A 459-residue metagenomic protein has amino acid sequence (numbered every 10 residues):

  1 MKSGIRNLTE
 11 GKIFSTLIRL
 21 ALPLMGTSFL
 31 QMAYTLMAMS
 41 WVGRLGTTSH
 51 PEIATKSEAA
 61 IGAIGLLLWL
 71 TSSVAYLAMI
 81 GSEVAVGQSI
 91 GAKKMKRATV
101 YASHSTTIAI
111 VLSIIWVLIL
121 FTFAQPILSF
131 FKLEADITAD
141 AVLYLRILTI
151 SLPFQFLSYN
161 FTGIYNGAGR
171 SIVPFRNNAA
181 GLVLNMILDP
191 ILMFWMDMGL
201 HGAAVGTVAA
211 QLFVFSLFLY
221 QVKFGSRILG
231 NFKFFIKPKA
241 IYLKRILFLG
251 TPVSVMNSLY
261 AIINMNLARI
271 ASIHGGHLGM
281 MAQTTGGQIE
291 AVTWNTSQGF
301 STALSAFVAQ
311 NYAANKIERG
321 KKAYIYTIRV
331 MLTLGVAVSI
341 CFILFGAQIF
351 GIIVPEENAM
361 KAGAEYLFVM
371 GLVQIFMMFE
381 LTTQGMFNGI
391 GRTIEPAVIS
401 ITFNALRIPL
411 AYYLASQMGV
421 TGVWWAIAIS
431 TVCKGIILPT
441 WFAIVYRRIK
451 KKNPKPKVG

Functional and structural regions predicted by a protein language model:
M1-A21, V86-S151, W195-T251, V308-V373 (+1 more regions): Short alpha-helical transmembrane segments in multi-pass integral membrane proteins
L8-S40, R44-T48, L66-G81, A85 (+5 more regions): N-terminal transmembrane alpha-helices
R19-A38, I147, S158, G181 (+5 more regions): Transmembrane helical elements of multi-pass membrane transporters/channels
F29, A33-E58, L128-A135, I191-M198 (+5 more regions): Helix-terminus/linker motif at the lipid-water interface of multi-pass membrane proteins
Q31, T35-A38, V42, S72-M79 (+17 more regions): Alpha-helical transmembrane segments and their lipid-water interface positions in multi-pass membrane proteins
G46-L66, D136-L143, I241-I246, G276-H277 (+1 more regions): Periplasmic/extracellular loop-to-transmembrane helix junction in inner-membrane transport proteins
E58-L118, Q155-P174, M280-I340, L344-F345 (+1 more regions): Small-residue-rich hydrophobic transmembrane alpha-helices
M79, E83, I147-N166, P174-L182 (+5 more regions): Short runs within selected transmembrane alpha-helices of multi-pass transporters and secretion channels
